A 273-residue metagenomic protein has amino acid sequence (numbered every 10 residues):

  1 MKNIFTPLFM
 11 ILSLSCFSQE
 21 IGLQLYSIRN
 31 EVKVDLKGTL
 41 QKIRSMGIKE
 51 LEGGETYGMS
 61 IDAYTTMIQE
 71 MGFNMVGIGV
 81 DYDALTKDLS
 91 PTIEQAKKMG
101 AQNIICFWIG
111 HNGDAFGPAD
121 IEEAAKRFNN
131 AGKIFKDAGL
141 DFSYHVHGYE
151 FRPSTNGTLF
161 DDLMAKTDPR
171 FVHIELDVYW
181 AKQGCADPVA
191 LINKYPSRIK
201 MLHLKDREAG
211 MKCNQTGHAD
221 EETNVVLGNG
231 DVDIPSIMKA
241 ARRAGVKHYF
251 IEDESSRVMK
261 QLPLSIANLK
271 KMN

Functional and structural regions predicted by a protein language model:
M1-E20: Bacterial Sec-dependent N-terminal signal peptides
L8, L25, E55, Y82 (+3 more regions): Residues that line or immediately flank small-molecule/substrate-binding pockets and catalytic motifs
C16-N103, N273: N-terminal pre-domain/capping segments
Q19-M46, G100, G157-L176, W180-N273: Histidine-acidic metal/acid-base catalytic patches
R29-V34, E50-D62, V80-D88, N112-A115 (+5 more regions): Acidic-and-aromatic substrate-binding clefts and catalytic sites of carbohydrate-active enzymes
K49-E50, Y82-H173, M259: Active-site acidic/histidine proton-transfer and metal-coordination neighborhood in alpha/beta enzyme cores
G53, G77, I105-C106, Y144 (+3 more regions): Hydrophobic residues in well-ordered beta-strands that form the structural core
S60-I78, F116, A124, L140 (+1 more regions): Short acidic, glycine/proline-enriched helix-loop-strand junctions
